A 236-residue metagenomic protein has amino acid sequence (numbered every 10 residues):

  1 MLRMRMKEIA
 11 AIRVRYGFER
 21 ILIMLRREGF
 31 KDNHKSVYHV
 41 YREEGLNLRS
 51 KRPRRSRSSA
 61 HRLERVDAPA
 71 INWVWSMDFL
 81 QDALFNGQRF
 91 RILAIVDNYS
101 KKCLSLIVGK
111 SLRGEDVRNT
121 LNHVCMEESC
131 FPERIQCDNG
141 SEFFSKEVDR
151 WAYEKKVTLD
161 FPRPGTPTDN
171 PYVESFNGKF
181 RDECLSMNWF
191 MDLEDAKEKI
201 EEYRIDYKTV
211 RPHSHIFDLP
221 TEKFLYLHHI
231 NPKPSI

Functional and structural regions predicted by a protein language model:
M1-V74, T166, T221-H229: Basic, flexible linker segments flanking DNA-binding modules in nucleic acid-interacting mobile-element proteins
M6, I21, V37, Y41 (+12 more regions): Mobile genetic element proteins and their domesticated derivatives, centered on retroelements and DNA transposons
W73-D82: Two-metal-ion RNase H-like nuclease active-site motif
L84, Q88, L106-S129: Active-site beta-loop-alpha junctions of metal-dependent nucleic acid enzymes, especially the RNase H-like/DDE
F90-I92: Short loop/turn microsegments at loop-to-beta-strand junctions
D97-N98, G109-R113, F224: A short acidic/small-residue loop/turn micro-motif
C137-N139, S145-D149, L159-R181, L193-E201 (+1 more regions): RNase H-like two-metal-ion nuclease catalytic core shared by retroviral integrases and related mobile-element nucleases
Y153-V157, K179-I236: C-terminal domain-tail junction helix/linker
